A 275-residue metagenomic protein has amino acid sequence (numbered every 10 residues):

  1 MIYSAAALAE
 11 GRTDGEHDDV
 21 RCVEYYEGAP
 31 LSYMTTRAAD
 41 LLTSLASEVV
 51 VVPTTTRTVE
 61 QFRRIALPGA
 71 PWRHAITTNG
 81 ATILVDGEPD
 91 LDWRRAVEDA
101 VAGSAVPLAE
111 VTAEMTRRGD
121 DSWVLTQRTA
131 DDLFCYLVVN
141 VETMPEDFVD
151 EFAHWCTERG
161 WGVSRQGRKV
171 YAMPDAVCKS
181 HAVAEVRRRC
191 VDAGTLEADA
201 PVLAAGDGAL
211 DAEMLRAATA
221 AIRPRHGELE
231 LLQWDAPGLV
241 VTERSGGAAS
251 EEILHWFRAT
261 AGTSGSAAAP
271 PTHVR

Functional and structural regions predicted by a protein language model:
M1-A9, P53, L215: Asp-based phosphoryl-transfer active-site loop
S4-A39, T43: N-terminal, Lys/Arg-enriched amphipathic/low-complexity engagement segments that precede the first folded domain
S4-A6, F62-I65, D86-G87, M214 (+1 more regions): Short glycine-/acidic-enriched loop or helix-start segments at secondary-structure transitions that form or flank
L8-G11, A66-G69, P89-L91, A217-A220 (+1 more regions): Short, glycine/charged-enriched secondary-structure capping and boundary segments
S32-D120: Active-site phosphate-binding/coordination module
A113-L203, G208-A217: Conserved acidic, metal-coordinating active-site core of Asp-based, Mg2+-dependent phosphoryl-transfer enzymes
A182-R275: Mg2+-dependent phosphoryl-transfer enzymes with acidic/Ser/Thr/Gly-rich catalytic loops
